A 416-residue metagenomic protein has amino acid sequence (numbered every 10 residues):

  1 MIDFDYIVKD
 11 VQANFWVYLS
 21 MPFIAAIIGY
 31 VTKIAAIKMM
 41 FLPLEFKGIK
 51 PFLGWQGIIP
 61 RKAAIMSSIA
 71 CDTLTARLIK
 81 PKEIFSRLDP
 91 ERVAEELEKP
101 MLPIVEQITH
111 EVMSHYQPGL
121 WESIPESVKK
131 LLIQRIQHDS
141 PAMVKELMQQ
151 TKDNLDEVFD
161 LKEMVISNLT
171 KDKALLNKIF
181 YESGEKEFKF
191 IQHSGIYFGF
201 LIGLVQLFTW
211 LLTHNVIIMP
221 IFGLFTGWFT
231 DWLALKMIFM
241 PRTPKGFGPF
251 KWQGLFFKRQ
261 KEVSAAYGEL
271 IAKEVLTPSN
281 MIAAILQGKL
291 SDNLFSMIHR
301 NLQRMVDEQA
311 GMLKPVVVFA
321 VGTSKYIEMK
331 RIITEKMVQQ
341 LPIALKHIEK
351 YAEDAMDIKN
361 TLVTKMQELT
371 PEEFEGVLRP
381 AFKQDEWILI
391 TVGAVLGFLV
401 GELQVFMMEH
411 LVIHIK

Functional and structural regions predicted by a protein language model:
I2-G184, F229-V377, H414-K416: Large intracellular
Q12-A25, T170, A174-L224, E368 (+1 more regions): Transmembrane alpha-helical segments and their cytosolic interface motifs in multi-pass membrane proteins
